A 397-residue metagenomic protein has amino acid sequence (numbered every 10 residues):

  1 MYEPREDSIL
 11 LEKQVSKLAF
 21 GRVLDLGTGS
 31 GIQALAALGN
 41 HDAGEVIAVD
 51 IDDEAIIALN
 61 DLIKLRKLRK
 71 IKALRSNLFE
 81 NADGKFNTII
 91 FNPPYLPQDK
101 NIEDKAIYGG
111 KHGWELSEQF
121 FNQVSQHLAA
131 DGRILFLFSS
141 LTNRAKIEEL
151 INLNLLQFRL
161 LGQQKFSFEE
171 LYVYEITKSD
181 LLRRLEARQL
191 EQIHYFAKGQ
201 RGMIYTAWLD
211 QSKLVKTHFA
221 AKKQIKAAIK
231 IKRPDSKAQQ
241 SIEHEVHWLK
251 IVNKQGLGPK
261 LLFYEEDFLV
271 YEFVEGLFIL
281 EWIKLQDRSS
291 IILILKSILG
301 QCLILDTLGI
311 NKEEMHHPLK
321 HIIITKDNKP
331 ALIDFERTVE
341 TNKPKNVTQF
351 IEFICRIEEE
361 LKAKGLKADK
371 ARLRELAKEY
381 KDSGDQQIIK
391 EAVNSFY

Functional and structural regions predicted by a protein language model:
E6-D83, T88-F91, P97-Q98: Conserved SAM/SAH cofactor-binding pocket of Class I
K13, L116-V173: Conserved Class I SAM-dependent methyltransferase catalytic core
P93-Q119: Mobile active-site "lid"/loop adjacent to the S-adenosyl-L-methionine
H194-I242: ATP-binding glycine-rich loop module of kinase domains
I231-Y264, L293: A conserved alpha-helical element in kinase catalytic cores
K260-I294: Conserved structural core of kinase catalytic domains
L303-N311: Protein kinase catalytic-loop region centered on the HRD/HxD motif
K329-Y397: C-lobe/activation-segment region of protein kinase-like
